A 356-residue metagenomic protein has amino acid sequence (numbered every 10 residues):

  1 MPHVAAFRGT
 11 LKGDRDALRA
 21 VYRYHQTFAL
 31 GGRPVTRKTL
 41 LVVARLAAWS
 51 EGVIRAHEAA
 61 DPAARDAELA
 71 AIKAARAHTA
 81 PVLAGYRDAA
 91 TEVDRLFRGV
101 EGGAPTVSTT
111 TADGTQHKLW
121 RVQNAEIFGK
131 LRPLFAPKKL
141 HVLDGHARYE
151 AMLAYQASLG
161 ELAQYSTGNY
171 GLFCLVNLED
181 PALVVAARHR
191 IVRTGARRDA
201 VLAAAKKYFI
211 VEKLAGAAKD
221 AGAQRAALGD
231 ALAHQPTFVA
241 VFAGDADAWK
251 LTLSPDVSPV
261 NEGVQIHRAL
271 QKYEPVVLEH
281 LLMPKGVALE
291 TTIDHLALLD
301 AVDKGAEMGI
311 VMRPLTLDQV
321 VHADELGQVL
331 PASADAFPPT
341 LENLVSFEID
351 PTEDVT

Functional and structural regions predicted by a protein language model:
M1-T356: Surface-exposed, charge/polar-rich loops and edge strands
